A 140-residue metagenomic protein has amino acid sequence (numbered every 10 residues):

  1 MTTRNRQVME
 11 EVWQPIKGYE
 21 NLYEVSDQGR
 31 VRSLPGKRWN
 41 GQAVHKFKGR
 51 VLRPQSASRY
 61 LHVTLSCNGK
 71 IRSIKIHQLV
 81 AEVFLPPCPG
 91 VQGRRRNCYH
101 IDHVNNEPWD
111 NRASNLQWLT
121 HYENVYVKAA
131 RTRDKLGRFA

Functional and structural regions predicted by a protein language model:
T2-I101, N105-A140: Conserved recognition-core residues within compact binding domains
